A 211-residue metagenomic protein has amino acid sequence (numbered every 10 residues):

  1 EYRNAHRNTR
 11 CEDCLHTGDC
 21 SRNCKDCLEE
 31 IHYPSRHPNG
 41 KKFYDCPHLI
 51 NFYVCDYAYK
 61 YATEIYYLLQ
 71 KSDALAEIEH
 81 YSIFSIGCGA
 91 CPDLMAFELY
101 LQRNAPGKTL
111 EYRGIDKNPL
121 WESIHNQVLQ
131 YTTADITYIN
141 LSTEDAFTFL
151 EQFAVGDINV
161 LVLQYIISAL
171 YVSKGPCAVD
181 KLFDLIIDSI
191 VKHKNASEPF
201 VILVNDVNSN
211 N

Functional and structural regions predicted by a protein language model:
E1-P34: N-terminal auxiliary segments of SAM/dcSAM-dependent transferases
P38-L75: Class I SAM-dependent methyltransferase Rossmann-like catalytic core, especially the SAM/SAH-binding loop
E79-G89: Conserved class I S-adenosyl-L-methionine
A90-P106: Conserved SAM-binding loop of SAM-dependent methyltransferases across substrates and taxa, primarily the Class I
E111-D116: Conserved SAM-binding motif I beta-strand of class I
S123-V155: S-adenosyl-L-methionine
I158-A178: A short SAM/SAH-binding and catalytic strip from SAM-dependent methyltransferases
K194-D206: Conserved beta-strand signature within the Rossmann-like core of class I S-adenosyl-L-methionine
